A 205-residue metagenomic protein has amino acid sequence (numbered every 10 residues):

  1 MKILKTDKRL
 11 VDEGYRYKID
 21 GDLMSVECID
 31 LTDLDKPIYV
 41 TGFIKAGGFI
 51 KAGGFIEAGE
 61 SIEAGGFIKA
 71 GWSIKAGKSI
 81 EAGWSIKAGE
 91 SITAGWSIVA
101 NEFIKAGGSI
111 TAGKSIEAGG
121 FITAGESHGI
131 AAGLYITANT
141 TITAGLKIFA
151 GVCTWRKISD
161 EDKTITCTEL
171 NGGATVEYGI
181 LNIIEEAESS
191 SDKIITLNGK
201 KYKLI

Functional and structural regions predicted by a protein language model:
M1-F43, F49, F55, S73 (+7 more regions): Intrinsically disordered, low-complexity terminal regions
